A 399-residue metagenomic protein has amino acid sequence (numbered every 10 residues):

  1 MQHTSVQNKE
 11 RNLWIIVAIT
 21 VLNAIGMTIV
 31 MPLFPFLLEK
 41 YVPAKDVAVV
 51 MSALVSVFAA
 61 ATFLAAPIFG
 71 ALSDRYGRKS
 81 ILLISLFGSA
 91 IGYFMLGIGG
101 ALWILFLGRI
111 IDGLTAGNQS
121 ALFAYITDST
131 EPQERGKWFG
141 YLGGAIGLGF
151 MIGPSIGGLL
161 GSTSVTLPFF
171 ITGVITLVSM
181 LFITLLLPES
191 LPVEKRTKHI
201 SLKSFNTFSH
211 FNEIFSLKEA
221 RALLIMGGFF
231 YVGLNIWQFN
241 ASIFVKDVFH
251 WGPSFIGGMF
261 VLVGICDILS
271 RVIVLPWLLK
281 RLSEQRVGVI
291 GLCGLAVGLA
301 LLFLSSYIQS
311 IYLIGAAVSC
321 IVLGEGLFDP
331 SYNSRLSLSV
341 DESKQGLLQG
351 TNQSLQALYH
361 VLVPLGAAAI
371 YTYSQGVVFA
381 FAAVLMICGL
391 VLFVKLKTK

Functional and structural regions predicted by a protein language model:
Q2-E10, P188-M226: Juxtamembrane intracellular "pre-TM" segments in multi-pass secondary transporters
L33-A48, F239-I256: Short amphipathic helix-loop junctions that connect adjacent transmembrane helices in Major Facilitator Superfamily/SLC
A53-F69, V261-I273: Central cavity-lining transmembrane alpha-helices of secondary-active solute carriers, predominantly the Major
F63-L102: Conserved MFS/SLC helix-loop-helix module at the cytosolic interface between two early adjacent transmembrane helices
A66-Y76, S270-E284, Y371: Helix-to-loop junctions at the C-terminal end of transmembrane segments in multipass secondary transporters
G77, I98-W103, T115, H250 (+1 more regions): Helix-breaking motifs and short loop linkers at transmembrane-helix boundaries and internal kinks in secondary membrane
L107-G147: Cytoplasmic helix-loop-helix junction between adjacent transmembrane helices in 12-TM secondary transporters
Q285-Y332: C-terminal transmembrane helical hairpin of 12-TM major facilitator-type secondary transporters
